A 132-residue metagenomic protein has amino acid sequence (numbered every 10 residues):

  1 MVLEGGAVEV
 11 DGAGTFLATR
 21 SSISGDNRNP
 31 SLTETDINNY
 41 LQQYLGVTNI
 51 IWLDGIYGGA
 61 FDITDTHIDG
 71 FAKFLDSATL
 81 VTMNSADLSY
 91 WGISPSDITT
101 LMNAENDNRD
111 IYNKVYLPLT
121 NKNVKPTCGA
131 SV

Functional and structural regions predicted by a protein language model:
M1-V132: The feature marks the mature, well-folded catalytic cores of soluble enzymes
